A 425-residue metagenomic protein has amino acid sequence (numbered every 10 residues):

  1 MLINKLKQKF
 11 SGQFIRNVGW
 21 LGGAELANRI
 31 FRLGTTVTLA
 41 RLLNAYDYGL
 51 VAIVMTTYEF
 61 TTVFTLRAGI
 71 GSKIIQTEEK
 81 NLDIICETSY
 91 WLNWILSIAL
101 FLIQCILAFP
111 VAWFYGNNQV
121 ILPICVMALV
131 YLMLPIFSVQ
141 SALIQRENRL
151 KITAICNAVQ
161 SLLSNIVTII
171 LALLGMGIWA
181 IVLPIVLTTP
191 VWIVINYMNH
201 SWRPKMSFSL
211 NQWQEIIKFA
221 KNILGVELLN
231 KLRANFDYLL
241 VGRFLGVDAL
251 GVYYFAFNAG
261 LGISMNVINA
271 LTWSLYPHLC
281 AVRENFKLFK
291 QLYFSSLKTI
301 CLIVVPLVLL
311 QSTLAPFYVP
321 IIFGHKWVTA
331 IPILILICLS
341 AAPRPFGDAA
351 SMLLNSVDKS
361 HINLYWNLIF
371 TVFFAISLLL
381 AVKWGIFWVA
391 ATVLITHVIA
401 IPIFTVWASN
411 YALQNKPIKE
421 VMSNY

Functional and structural regions predicted by a protein language model:
M1-F10, K151, I155-C156, V194-N235 (+2 more regions): Interhelical loop/hinge segments that connect adjacent transmembrane helices in multipass membrane
L2-I3, W91-G116, L122, I166-L173 (+2 more regions): Alpha-helical transmembrane segments of multi-pass membrane transport and lipid-handling proteins
Q8, G12-F14, A40-V54, T77-T88 (+4 more regions): Membrane-interface helix-capping segments at transmembrane helix termini in multi-pass transporters
F10-A68, L96-S97, F101-L107, S161-N165 (+6 more regions): Signature of the first transmembrane helix
S11-F14, K73-L82, L132-V159, I170 (+5 more regions): Membrane-interface junctions at transmembrane-helix termini in multi-pass inner-membrane proteins
G12-R32, V54, T65-F109, L122-C125 (+3 more regions): Membrane-water interface segments that mark the loop-to-transmembrane alpha-helix transition
F64-N81, Q145-R146, A256, G260-Y293 (+1 more regions): Helix-loop junctions and terminal segments of transmembrane helices in multi-pass membrane transport/translocation
I121-A128, A154-W202, K218-F219, F257 (+2 more regions): Hydrophobic alpha-helical transmembrane segments
